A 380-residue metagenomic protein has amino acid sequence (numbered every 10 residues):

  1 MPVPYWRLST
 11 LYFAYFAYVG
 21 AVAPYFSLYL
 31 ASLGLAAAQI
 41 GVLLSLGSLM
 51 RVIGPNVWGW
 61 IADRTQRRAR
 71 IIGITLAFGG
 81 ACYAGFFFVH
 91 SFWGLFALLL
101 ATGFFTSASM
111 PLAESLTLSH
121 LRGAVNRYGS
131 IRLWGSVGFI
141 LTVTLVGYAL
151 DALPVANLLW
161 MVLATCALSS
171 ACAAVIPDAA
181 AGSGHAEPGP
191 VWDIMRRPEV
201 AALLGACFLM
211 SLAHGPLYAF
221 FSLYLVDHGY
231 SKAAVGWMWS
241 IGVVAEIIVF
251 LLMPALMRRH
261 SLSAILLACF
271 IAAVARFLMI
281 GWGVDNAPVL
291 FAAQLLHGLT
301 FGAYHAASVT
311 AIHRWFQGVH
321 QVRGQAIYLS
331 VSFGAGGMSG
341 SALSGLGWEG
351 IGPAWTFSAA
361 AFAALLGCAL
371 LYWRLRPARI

Functional and structural regions predicted by a protein language model:
M1-P2, A173-L209: Juxtamembrane intracellular "pre-TM" segments in multi-pass secondary transporters
P2-S48, V200-C207, S211-M238: Helix-loop boundary and gating motifs at the non-cytosolic
F13, C82-F86, F92-M110, F208 (+1 more regions): Hydrophobic core of transmembrane alpha-helices in multi-pass small-molecule transporters, especially MFS/SLC-type
L30-A31, I61-A62, L133, Y148-L153 (+3 more regions): Interfacial helix-cap and linker-helix signal at transmembrane-aqueous boundaries of multi-pass secondary transporters
I53-R67, L150-D151, I248-L262, W348-E349: Helix-to-loop junctions at the C-terminal end of transmembrane segments in multipass secondary transporters
R70-A84, L163, A264-M279: Structural signature of the two symmetry-related core transmembrane helices
L100-W134: Cytoplasmic helix-loop-helix junction between adjacent transmembrane helices in 12-TM secondary transporters
N157-A174, W355-W373: Symmetry-related core transmembrane helices of the 12-TM Major Facilitator Superfamily/SLC fold
